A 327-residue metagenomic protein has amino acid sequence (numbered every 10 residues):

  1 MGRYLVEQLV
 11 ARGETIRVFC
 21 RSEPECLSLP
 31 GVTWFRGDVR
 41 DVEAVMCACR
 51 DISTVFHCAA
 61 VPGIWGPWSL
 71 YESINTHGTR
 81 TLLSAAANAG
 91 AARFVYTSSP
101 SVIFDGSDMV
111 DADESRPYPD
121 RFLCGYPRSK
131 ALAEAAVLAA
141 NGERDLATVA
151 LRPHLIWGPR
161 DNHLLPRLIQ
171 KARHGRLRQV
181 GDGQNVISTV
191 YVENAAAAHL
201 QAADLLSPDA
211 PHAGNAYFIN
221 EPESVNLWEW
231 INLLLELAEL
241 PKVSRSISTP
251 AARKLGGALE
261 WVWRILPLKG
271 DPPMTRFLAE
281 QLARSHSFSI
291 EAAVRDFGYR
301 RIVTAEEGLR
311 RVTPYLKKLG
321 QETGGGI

Functional and structural regions predicted by a protein language model:
V32, R36-H77, A85, A89 (+1 more regions): NAD(P)H-binding glycine-rich loop region in Rossmannoid oxidoreductase-like domains and their noncatalytic homologs
H77, T81-G125: Conserved Rossmann-fold NAD(P)-dependent oxidoreductase catalytic core, especially the SDR/UDP-sugar
I103-F104, G125, L146-R167: Flexible, glycine-rich beta-alpha linker
R121-V149: Active-site Tyr-X1-5-Lys
L132-A133, D161-R167, G181-L205, G214-F218: Substrate-positioning beta->alpha
V192, H199, A216, N232 (+2 more regions): Conserved C-terminal active-site "lid" loop/helix of NAD(P)H-dependent oxidoreductases that clamps the redox cofactor
L205-P273, R310-R311: Mid/C-terminal beta-alpha module of Rossmann-like enzyme folds, strongest in SDR-family dehydrogenases/epimerases
F288-D296, R300-I327: Amphipathic terminal alpha-helices
